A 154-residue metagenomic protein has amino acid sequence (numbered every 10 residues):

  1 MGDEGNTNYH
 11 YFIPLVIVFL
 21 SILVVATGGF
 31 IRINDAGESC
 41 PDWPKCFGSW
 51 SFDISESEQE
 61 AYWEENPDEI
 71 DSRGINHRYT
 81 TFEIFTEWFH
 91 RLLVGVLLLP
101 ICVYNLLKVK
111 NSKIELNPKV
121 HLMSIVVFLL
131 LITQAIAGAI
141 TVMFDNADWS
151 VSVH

Functional and structural regions predicted by a protein language model:
N6-T7, K110-V120: Membrane-interface helix-boundary motifs at transmembrane edges
H10-G48: N-terminal signal-anchor transmembrane alpha helix
F12-P14, E115-V127: Membrane-interfacial loop-to-transmembrane alpha-helix junctions, especially the N-terminal start
G28, G74, H90, Q134 (+1 more regions): Conserved histidines in hydrophobic membrane contexts and catalytic metal-binding motifs
W63-L99: Individual transmembrane alpha-helix segments
G95-S112: Membrane-interfacial alpha-helical segments at the cytosolic side of multi-pass membrane proteins
I136-I140: Alpha-helical transmembrane segments of multipass membrane proteins
F144-H154: Non-cytosolic membrane-interface motifs at loop->transmembrane helix junctions
